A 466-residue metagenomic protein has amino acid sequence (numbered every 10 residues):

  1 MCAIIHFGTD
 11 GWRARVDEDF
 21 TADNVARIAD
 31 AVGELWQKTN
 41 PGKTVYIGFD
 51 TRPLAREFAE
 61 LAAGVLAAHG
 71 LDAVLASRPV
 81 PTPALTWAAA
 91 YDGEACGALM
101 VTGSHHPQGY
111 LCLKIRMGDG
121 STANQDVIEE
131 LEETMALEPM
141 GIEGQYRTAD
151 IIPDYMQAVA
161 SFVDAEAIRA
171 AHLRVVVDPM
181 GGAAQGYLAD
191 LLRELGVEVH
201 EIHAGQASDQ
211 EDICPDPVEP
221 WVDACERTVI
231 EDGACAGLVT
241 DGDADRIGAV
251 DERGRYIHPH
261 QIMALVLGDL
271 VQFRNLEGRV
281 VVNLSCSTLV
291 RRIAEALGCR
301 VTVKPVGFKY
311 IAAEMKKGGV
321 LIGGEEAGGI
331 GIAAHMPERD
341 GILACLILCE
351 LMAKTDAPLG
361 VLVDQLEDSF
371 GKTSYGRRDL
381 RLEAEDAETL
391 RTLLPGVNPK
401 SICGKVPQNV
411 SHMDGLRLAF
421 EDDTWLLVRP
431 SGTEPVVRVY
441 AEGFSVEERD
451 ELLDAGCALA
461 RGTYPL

Functional and structural regions predicted by a protein language model:
M1-C2, D19, L111-D232: Gly/Ser/Thr-enriched, mixed-charge loops and adjacent short helices that form phosphate/oxyanion-binding elements
M1-H69, Q145-V175: An N-terminal, well-structured beta->alpha segment
D10, I47, L85, L99 (+11 more regions): Buried hydrophobic positions in well-ordered alpha/beta secondary-structure cores of metabolic enzymes
E34, V45-Y110, L191-V250: N-terminal small/polar loop signature for handling phosphorylated ligands or for N-terminal nucleophile
S77, E130-Q157, E252-G324, G331: Proline/glycine-rich low-complexity loops and linkers
I115-G118, G248-E252, I332-A333: Short beta-strand-to-turn element immediately C-terminal to the catalytic PLP-Schiff-base lysine in fold type I
N124, E201-H203, R255-R274, G341-C349: Gly/Ser/Thr-rich active-site loops/lids in small-molecule metabolic enzymes that frequently grip phosphoryl groups
A236, L276-L466: Phosphate-binding and adjacent anionic-ligand microenvironments
